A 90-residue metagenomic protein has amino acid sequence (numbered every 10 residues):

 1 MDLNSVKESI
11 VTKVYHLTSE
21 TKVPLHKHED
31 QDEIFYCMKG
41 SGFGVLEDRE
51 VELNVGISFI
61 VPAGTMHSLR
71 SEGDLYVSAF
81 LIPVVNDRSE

Functional and structural regions predicted by a protein language model:
M1-L25, Q31, A79-I82, E90: A short glycine-rich, His/Asp/Glu-containing loop-to-beta-strand
L25, G44-V45, V61, M66-E72: Short beta-strand His + acidic residue motifs that chelate non-heme Fe in jelly-roll/DSBH and cupin folds
K27-G44: Short, conserved beta-strand element in jelly-roll/cupin
D30-Q31, R49, T65, G73: A generic "binding-loop/recognition-motif" signal
M38-K39, N54-V55, G73: A cytosolic small-molecule/anion-sensing beta-strand core signal
S41-F43, E50, M66, Y76: Structural motif
D48-A63: Short acidic-glycine-tyrosine-enriched beta hairpin
G64-R88: Ligand-binding loop in jelly-roll beta-barrel domains
